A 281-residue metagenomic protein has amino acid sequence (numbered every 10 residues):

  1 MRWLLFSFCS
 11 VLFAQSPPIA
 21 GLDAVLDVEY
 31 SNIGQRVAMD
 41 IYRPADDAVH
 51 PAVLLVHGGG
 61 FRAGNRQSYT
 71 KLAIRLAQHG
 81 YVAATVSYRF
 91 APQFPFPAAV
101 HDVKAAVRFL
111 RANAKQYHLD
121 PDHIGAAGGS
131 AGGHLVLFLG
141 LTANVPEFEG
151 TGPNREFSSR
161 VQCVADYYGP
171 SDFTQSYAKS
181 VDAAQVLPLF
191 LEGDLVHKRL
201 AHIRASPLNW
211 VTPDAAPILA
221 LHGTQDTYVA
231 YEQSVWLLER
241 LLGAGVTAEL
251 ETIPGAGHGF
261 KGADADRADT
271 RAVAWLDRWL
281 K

Functional and structural regions predicted by a protein language model:
R2-W3, L135: Short intrinsically disordered, low-complexity coil segments enriched in acidic
W3-F13: Sec-dependent N-terminal signal peptides
L12-K281: Alpha/beta-hydrolase superfamily serine-hydrolase fold, recognizing
